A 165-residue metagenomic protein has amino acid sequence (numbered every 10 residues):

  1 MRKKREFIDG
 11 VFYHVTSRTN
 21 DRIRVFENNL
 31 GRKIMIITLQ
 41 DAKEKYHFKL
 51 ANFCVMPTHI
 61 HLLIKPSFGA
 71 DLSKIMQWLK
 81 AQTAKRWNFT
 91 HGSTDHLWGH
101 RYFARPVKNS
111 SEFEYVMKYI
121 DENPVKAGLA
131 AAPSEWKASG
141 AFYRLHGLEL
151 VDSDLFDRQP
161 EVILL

Functional and structural regions predicted by a protein language model:
M1-T58, K65-L165: Short Pro-Cys-Gly-centered "Cys-loop" motif that presents a nucleophilic cysteine in a tight turn
